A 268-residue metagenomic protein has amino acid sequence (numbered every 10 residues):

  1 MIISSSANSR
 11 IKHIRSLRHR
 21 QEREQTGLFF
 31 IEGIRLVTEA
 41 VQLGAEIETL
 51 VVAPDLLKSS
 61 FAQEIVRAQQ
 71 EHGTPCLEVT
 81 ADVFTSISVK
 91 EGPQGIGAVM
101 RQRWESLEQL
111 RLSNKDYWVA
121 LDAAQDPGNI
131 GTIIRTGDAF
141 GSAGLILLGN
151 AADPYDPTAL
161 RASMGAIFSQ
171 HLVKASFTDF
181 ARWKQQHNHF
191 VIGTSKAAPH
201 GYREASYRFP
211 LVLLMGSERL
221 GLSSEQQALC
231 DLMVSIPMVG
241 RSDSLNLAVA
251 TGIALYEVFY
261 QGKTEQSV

Functional and structural regions predicted by a protein language model:
M1-V89, F190: N-terminal positively charged helical leader segments and presequences
I3, F29, D122-A123, L148-G149 (+4 more regions): Glycine- and other small-residue-rich loops at beta-strand/loop junctions that grip anionic moieties
G33, Q125-I133, L245-A250: Amphipathic alpha-helical repeat scaffolds
Q42, A68-E71, L77, W104-A198: RNA substrate-binding interface of SAM-dependent RNA methyltransferases
D55-L57, D82-V83, N150-A152, E218-L220 (+1 more regions): Short, acidic/turn-prone active-site loops that include or flank metal/cofactor- and phosphate-binding residues
A98, A139-F140, P154, T158-A166 (+1 more regions): Structured adenosyl-cofactor binding patch, chiefly the S-adenosyl-L-methionine
G193-S242: Active-site/ligand-binding-proximal alpha/beta "capping" segment
